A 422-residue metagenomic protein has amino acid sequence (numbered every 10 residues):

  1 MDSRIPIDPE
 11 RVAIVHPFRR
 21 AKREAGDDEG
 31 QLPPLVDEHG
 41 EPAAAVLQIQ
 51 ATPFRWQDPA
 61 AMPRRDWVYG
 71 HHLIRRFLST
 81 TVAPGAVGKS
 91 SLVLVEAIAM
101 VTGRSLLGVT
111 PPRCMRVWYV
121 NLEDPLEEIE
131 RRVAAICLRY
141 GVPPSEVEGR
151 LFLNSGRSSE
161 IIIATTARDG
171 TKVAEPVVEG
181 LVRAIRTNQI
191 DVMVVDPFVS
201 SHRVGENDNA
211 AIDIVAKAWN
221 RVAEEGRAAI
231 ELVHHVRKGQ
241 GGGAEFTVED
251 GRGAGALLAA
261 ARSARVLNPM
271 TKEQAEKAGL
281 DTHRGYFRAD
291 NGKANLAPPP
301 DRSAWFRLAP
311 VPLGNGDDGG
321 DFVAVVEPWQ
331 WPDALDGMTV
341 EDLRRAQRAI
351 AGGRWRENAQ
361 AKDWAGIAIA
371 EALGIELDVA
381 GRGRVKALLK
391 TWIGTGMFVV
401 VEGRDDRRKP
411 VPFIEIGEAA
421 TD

Functional and structural regions predicted by a protein language model:
I5, E10-A43, L47, R186-Q189 (+2 more regions): C-terminal regions of RecA-like/P-loop NTPase motor modules
P33-P143: The Walker A/P-loop phosphate-binding site
R64, Y69, P112-E206: Conserved inter-motif catalytic segment of the P-loop NTP-binding fold
L73, Y119, D196, A261 (+1 more regions): Conserved RecA-like P-loop NTPase ATPase core
T80-T81, A86, S90-S91, P176 (+4 more regions): Phosphate-binding/switch region of NTP-binding enzymes
L94, I98, E175-R186, D213 (+1 more regions): Amphipathic, non-transmembrane alpha-helical secondary structure
M100, R104, L126, V133-Y140 (+7 more regions): Conserved NTP-handling cores and scaffolds of large molecular machines
L106-P112, Q240-G242, L377-A380: Short helix/loop segment immediately N-terminal to the Walker
